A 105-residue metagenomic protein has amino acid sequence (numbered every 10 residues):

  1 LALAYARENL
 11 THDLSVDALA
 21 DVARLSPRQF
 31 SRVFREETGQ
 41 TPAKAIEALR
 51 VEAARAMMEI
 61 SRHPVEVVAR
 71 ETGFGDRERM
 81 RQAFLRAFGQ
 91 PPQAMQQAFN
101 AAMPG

Functional and structural regions predicted by a protein language model:
A4, D13-D17, L25, R35-G75 (+2 more regions): Terminal helix-turn-helix DNA-binding modules in bacterial transcription factors
A6, F30: Conserved hydrophobic/aromatic pocket- or pore-lining residues that grip, position, or stack substrates in active sites
V22-R28: Basic, low-complexity segments
P42, P91-P92: Proline-centered helix-kink/hinge sites
G73, L85, Q90-P91: Nucleic acid-binding interface residues in structured DNA/RNA-binding domains, emphasizing the DNA-engaging scaffolds
